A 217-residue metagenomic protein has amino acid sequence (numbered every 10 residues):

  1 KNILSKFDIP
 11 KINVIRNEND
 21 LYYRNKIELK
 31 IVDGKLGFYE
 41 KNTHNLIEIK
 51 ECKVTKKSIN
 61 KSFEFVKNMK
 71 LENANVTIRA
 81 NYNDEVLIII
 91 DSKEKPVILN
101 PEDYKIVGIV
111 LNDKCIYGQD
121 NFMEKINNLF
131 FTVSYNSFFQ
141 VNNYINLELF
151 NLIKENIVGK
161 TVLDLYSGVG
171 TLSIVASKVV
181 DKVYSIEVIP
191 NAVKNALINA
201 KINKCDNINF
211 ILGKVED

Functional and structural regions predicted by a protein language model:
K1-E72: Extended interfacial segments that mediate partner engagement and assembly in macromolecular machines
N19-Y23, N81, I116, F131: A short catalytic or substrate-binding loop motif that flags glycine-/basic-rich loops and adjacent residues that bind
N25, V86, G159-K160: Nucleotide donor/acceptor-binding cores
I31, E40, I90-S92, Y135: Flexible glycine-/small-residue-rich
I31-D33, A80, K125-I126: Generic beta-strand structural signal
H44-K50, E85-I88, V133: Short small-residue beta-strand/loop micro-motif enriched in glycine and branched aliphatics
S62-G118: N-terminal auxiliary segments of SAM/dcSAM-dependent transferases
K93-D217: Rossmann-like S-adenosyl-L-methionine
